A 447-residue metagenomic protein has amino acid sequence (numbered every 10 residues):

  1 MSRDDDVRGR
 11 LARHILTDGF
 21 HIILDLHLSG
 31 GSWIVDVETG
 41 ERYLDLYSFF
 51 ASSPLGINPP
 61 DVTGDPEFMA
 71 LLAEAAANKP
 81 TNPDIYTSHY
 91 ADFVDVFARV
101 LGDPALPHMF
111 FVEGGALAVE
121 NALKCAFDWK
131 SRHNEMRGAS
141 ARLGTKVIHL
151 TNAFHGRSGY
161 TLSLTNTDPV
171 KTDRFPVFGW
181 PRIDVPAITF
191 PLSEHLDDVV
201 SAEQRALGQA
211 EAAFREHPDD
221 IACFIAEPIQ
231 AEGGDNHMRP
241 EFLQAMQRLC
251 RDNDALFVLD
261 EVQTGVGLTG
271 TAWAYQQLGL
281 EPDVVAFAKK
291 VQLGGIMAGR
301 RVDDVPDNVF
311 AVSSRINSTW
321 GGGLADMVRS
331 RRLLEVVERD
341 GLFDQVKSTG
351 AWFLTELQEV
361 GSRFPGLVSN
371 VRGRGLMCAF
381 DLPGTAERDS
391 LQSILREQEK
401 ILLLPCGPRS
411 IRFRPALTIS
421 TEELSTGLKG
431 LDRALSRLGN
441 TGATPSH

Functional and structural regions predicted by a protein language model:
M1-H447: Conserved N-terminal phosphate-binding loop of PLP-dependent enzymes in the Aspartate aminotransferase
